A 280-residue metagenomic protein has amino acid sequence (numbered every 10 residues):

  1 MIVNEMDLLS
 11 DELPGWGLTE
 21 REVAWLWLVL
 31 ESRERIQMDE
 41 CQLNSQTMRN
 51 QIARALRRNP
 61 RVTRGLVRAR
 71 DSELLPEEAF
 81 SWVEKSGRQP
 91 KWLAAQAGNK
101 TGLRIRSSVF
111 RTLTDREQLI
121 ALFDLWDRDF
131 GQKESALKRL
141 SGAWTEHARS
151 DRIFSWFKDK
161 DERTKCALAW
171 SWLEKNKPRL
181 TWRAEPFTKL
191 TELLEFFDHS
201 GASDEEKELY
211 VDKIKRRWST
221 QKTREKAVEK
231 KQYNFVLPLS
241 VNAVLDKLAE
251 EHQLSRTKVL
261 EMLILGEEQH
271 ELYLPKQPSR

Functional and structural regions predicted by a protein language model:
M1-E225: Charged, low-complexity intrinsically disordered terminal regions and linker tails
S86, N99, T114, P238-L239 (+2 more regions): Aromatic-residue detector
R179-W182, N234, A249: Generic alpha-helical structural element
D204, E208-K213, R217, F235-V236 (+3 more regions): Generic hydrophobic/packing signal
A227-V228, H252: Intrinsically disordered, low-complexity regulatory regions enriched in Ser/Pro/Gly/Thr and acidic residues
E229-D246: Short amphipathic alpha-helix starts
N242-V244, L248-R280: Short, basic amphipathic alpha-helical segments that act as recognition/interaction helices in nucleic-acid-binding
